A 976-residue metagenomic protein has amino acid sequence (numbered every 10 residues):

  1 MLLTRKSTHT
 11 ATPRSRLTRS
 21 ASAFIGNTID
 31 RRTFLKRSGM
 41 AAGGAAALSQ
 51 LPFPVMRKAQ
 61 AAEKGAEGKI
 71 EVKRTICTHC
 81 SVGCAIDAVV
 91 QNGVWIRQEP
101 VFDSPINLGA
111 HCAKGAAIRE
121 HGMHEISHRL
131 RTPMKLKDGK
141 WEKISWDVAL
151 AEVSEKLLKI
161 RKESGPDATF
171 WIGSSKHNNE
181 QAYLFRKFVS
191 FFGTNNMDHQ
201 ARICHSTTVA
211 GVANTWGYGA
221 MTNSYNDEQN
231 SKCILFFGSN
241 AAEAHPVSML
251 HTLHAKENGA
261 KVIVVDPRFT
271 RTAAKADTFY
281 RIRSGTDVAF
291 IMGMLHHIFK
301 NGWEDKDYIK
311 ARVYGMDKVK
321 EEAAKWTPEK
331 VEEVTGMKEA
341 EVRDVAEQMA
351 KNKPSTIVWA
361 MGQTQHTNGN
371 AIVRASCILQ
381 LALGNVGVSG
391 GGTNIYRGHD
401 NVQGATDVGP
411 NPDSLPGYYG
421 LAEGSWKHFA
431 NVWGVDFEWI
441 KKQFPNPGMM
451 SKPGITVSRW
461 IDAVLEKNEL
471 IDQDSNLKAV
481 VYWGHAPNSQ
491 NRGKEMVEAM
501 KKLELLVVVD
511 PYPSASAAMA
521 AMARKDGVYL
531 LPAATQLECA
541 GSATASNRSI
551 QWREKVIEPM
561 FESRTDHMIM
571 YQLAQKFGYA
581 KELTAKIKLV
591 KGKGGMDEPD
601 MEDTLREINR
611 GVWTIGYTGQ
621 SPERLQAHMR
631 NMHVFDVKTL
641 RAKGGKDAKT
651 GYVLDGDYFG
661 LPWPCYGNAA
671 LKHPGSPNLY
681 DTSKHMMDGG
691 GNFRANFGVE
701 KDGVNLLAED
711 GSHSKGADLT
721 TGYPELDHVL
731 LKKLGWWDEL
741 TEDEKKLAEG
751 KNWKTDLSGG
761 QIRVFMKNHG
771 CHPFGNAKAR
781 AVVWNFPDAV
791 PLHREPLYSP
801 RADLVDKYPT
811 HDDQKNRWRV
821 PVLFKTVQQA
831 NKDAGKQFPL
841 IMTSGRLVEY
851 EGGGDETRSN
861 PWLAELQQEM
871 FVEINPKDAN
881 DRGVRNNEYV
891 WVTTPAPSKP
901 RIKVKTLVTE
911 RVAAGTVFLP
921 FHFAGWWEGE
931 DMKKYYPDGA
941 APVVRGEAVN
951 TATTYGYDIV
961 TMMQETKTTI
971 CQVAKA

Functional and structural regions predicted by a protein language model:
L2-W303, K325, K338, A422-G424 (+13 more regions): N-terminal export/assembly segments and adjacent metallocofactor-ligating motifs of anaerobic energy-metabolism
S164-G173, Q200-C204, K306-V313, E333-V334 (+4 more regions): Short coil/turn segments at secondary-structure boundaries
F170-H177, K330-M337, A360-T367, G398-D400 (+1 more regions): Conserved short loop/turn motifs at secondary-structure junctions
M197, D305-K306, V342, T356-I357 (+7 more regions): Acidic/polar loop patches that form or flank catalytic/metal-binding clefts of enzymes that bind anionic ligands
D227-F237, G315-T335, E558, F871: Conserved thiamine diphosphate
N230-F236, N240-K275, F279, R283 (+2 more regions): A cross-kingdom feature strongest in bacterial/archaeal respiratory oxidoreductases
M349-E466: A glycine-rich, hydrophobic/aromatic-adjacent loop/helix-cap motif
M361, Q365, K555-S563: A short glycine-threonine-serine/GTX helix/turn-capping micro-motif
